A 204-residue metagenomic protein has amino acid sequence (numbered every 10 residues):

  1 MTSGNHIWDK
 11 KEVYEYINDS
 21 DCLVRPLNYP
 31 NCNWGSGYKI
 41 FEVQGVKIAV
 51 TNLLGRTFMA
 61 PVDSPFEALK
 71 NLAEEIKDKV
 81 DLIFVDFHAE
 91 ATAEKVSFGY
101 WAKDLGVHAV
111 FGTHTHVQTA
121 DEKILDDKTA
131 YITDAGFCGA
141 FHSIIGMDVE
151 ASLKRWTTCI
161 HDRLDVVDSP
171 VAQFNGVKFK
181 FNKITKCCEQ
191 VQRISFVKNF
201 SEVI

Functional and structural regions predicted by a protein language model:
T2-I204: Acidic, metal/ion-coordinating pockets
